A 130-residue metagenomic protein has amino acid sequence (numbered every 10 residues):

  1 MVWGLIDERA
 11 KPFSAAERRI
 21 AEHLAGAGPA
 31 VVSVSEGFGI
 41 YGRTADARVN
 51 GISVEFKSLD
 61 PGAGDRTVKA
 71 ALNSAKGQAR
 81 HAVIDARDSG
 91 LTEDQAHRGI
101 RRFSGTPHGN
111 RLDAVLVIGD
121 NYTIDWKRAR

Functional and structural regions predicted by a protein language model:
M1-V34, F38, L59-R130: Metal-dependent nuclease catalytic core centered on acidic motifs
V31-V32, A45-A47: Proteins with a high burden of low-complexity, intrinsically disordered sequence enriched in S/T/G/P/A and R, requiring
I40-R43: Short acidic/glycine-enriched loop/turn segments that link adjacent beta-strands
A47-D60: Conserved catalytic cores of phosphodiester-cleaving nucleases, focusing on short active-site segments
